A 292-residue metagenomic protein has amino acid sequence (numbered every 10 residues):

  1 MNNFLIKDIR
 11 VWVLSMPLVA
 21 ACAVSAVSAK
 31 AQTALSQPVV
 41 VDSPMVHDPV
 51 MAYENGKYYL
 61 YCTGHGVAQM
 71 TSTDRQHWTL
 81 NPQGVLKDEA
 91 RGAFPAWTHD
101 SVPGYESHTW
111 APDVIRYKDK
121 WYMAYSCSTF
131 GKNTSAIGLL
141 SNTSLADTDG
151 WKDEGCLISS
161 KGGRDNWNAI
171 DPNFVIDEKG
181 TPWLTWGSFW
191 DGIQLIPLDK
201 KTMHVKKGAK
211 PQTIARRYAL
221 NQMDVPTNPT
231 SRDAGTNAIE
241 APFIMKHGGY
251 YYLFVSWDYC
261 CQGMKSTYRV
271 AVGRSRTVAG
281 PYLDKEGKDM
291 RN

Functional and structural regions predicted by a protein language model:
M1-I9: N-terminal secretory signal peptides that target proteins for export/translocation
N3, A31-N292: Carbohydrate-active catalytic/glycan-binding domains of CAZyme proteins, especially the secreted or lumenal ectodomains
R10-V11, D42: Residue-level detector of alpha-helical transmembrane segments in integral membrane proteins
V11-W12, I244: Short amphipathic alpha-helical "recognition" segments used for binding
W12-S25: Bacterial N-terminal signal peptides
S25-A31: Signal peptide processing junction and immediate N-terminal pro/mature segment of secreted/exported proteins
